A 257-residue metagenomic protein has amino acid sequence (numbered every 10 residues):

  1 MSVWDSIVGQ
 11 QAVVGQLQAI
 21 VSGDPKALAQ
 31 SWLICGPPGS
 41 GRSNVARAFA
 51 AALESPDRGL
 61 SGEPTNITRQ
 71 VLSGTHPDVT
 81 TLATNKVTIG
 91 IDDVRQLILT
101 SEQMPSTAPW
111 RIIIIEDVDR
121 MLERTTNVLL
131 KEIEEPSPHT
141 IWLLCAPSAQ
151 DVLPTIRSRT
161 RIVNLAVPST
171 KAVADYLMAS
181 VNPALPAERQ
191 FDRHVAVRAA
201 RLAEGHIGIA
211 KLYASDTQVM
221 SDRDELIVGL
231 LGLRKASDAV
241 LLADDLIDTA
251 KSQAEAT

Functional and structural regions predicted by a protein language model:
M1-A52, G59-Q70, H139, P147-T257: Charged, glycine-rich active-site and insertion segments that engage polyanionic ligands
Q18-G23, I91-I112, R120, K131: Conserved alpha-helical scaffold flanking the Walker A/P-loop in AAA+ ATPase domains
A27-A29, L72-P77, S106-P109, P136-H139: Short loop/turn elements that form and flank the Walker-type P-loop nucleotide-binding site in RecA-like NTPase cores
E63-I89: AAA+/P-loop NTPase substrate/partner-engagement loops
N85-I91, V118, I162: Flexible beta-alpha connector loops of hexameric P-loop NTPases
I91, L122-R124, P154: Conserved D-loop-proximal element of ABC-family nucleotide-binding domains
E102, N127-L144: Conserved catalytic/switch belt of AAA+ P-loop NTPases
I113-E116, T140-A146: Structural recognition of the conserved hydrophobic beta-strand(s) that form the central parallel beta-sheet of P-loop
